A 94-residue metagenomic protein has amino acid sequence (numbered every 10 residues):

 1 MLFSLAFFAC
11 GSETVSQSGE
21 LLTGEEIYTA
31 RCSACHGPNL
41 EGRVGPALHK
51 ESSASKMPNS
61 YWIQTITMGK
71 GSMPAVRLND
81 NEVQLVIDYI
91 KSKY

Functional and structural regions predicted by a protein language model:
M1-F3: Sec-dependent signal peptide recognition, specifically the positively charged N-region followed immediately by
A6-A9: C-terminal motif of bacterial Sec signal peptides marking the signal peptidase cleavage site
G11-T14: Bacterial signal peptide processing site
L21, E25, G37, E41-T65: Gly/Gly-Pro-rich "capping" loops immediately C-terminal to redox-active cysteine motifs in periplasmic/lumenal
G24-P38, V86, I90: The canonical Cys-X-X-Cys-His
R43-E51, T65-Y94: Axial heme c-ligation environment in periplasmic c-type cytochrome domains
